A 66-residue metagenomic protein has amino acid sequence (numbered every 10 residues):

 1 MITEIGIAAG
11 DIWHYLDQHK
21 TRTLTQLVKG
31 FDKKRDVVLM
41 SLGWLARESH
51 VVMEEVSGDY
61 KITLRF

Functional and structural regions predicted by a protein language model:
I2-A9, T23, E55-F66: Short, cationic-aromatic polyanion-contact patches
I5-G30: Short amphipathic alpha-helical interface segments
D17, G43, R47: Residue-level detection of the helix-turn-helix DNA-binding "recognition helix"
L27, L39, V56-S57: Short loop/turn and capping residues at structural boundaries
K33-W44: Short amphipathic alpha-helical interaction segments
A46-V56: A short, conserved structural fragment
